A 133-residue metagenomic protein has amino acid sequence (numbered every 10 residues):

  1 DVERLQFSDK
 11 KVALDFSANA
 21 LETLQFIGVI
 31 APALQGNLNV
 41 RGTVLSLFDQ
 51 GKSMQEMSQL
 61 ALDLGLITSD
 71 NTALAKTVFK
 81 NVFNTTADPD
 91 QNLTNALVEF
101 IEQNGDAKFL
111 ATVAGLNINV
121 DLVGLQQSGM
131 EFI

Functional and structural regions predicted by a protein language model:
R4-I133: Substrate/cofactor-recognition hotspot
